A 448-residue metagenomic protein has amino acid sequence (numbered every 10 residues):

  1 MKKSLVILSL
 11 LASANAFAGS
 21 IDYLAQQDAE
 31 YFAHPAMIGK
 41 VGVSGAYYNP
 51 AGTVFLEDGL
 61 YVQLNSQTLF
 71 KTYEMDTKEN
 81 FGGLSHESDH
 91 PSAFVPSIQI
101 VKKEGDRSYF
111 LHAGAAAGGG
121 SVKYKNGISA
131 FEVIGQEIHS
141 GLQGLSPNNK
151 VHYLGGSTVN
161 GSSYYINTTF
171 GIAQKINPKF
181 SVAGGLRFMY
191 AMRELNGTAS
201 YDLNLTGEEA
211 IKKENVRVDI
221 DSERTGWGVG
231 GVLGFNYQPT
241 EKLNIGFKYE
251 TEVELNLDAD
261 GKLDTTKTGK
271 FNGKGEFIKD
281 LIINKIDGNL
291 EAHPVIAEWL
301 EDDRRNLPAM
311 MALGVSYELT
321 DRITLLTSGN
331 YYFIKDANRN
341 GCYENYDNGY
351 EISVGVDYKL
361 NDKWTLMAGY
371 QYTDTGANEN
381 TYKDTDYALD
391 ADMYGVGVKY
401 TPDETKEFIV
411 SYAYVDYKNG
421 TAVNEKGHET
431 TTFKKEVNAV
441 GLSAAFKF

Functional and structural regions predicted by a protein language model:
A16-S121, Y387: N-terminal, post-signal peptide beta-strand-biased segments of exported outer-membrane/organellar beta-barrel and other
S44, P91-P96, Y164-T168, T225-G231 (+4 more regions): Residues that define the transmembrane beta-barrel architecture of outer-membrane proteins
V54, K102-E104, Q174, L233 (+6 more regions): Residue-level signature of outer-membrane beta-barrel architecture
L60, D106-Y109, K179-V182, K242-I245 (+4 more regions): Repeated loop/turn-to-beta-strand initiation elements of outer-membrane beta-barrel proteins
V62-F70, L111-A115, G184-F188, F247-T251 (+4 more regions): Transmembrane beta-barrel strands of outer-membrane/channel proteins
L69-Y73, G114-G120, M189-E194, E250-N256 (+5 more regions): Structural signature of outer-membrane beta-barrel domains
K125-G155, M192-S222, L257-L300, A337 (+1 more regions): Solvent-exposed loop segments that connect transmembrane elements
Y400-P402, K435-F448: Outer-membrane beta-barrel "beta-signal"
